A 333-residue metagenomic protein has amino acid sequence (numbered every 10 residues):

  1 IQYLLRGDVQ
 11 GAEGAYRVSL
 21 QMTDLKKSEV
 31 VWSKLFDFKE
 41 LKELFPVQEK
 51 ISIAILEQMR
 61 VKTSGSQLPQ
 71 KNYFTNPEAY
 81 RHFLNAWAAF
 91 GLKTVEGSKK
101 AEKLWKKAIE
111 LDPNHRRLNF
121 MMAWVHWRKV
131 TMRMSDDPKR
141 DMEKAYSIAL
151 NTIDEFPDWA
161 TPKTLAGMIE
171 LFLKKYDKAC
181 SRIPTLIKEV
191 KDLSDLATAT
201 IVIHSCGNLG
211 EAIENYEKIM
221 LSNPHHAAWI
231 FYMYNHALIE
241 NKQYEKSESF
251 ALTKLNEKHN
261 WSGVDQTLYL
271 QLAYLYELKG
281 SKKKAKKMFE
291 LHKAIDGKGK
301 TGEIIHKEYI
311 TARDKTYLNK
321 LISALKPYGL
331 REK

Functional and structural regions predicted by a protein language model:
I1-K100: Catalytic-center loop of serine/cysteine hydrolases
Q48, A79, A101, P138 (+2 more regions): Hydrophobic packing residues in well-ordered alpha-helices of helical domains and bundles
A54-K62, L104-K107, I295, Y328: Structured segments of extracytoplasmic/periplasmic soluble domains in secreted or envelope-associated proteins
T75-G91, F120, T164, A197 (+2 more regions): Alpha-helical tetratricopeptide repeat
F90-K93, R128-P138, F172-L173, S205: Glycine-centered coil turns and helix-coil junctions that link the paired helices within alpha-helical repeat units
W105-S135: Short, charge-rich amphipathic alpha-helical segments embedded in non-transmembrane helical bundles/solenoids
P138, A145-I153, W159-T164, E170-L171 (+1 more regions): Alpha-helical protein-protein interaction modules
